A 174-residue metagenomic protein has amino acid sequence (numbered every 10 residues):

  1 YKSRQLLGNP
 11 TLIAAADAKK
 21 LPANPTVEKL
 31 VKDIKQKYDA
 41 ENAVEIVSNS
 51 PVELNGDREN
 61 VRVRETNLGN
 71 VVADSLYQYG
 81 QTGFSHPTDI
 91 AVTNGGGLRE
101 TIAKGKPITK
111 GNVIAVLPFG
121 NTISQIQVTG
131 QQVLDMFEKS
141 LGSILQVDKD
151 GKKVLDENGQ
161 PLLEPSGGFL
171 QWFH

Functional and structural regions predicted by a protein language model:
Y1-E45, D148-K149, D156: Active-site-adjacent helix-turn-beta-strand microarchitecture at beta-sheet edges that either contains or buttresses
R4-T11, S50-G56, G111-F119: Short acidic (Asp/Glu) and glycine-rich catalytic loops that position anionic groups and cofactors
L7-N9, I13-A15, N55, T93-G95 (+1 more regions): A structural detector for beta-sheet-dominated domains
A15-K20, N55-D57, E100: A short acidic, often aromatic-flanked loop/helix-cap motif at beta-alpha or helix-coil junctions that lines enzyme
A16-A23, D39, V61, E65 (+2 more regions): Generic alpha-helical structural element
K29-A40, V52, G56, D74 (+3 more regions): Charged/polar, solvent-exposed surface patches and flexible loops
N42-E65: Glycine-rich phosphate/diphosphate-binding loops and the adjacent beta-loop-alpha structural elements that coordinate
T66, V71-H174: Feature captures C-terminal
